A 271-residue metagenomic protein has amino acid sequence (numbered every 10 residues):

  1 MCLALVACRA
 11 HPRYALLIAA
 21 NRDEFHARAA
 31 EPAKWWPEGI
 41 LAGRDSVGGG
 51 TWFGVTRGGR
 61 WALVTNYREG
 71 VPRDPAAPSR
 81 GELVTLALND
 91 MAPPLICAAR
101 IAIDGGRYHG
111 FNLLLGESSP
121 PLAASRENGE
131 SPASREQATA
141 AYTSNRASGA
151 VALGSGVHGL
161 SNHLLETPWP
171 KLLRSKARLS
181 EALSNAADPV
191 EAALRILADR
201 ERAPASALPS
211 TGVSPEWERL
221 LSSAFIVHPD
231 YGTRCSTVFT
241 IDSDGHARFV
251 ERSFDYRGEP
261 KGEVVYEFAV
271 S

Functional and structural regions predicted by a protein language model:
M1-N128, P132-S271: N-terminal nucleophile
